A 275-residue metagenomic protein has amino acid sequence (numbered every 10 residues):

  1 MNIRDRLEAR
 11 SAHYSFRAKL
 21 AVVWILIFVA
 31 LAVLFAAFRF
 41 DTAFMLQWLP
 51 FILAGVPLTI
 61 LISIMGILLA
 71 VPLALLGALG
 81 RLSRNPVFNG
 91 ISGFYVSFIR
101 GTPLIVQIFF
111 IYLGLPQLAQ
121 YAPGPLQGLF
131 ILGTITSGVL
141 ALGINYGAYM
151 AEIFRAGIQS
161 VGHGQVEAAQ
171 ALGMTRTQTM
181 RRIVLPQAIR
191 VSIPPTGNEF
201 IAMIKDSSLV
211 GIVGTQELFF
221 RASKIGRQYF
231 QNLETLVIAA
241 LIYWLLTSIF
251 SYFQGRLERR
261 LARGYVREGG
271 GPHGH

Functional and structural regions predicted by a protein language model:
M1-H275: Transmembrane alpha-helices and adjacent helix-loop boundaries
